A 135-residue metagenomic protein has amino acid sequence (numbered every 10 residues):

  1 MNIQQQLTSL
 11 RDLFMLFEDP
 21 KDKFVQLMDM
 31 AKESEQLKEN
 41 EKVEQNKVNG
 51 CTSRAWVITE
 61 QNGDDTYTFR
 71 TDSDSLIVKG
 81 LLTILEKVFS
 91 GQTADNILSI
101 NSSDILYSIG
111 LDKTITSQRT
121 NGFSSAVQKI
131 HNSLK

Functional and structural regions predicted by a protein language model:
I3-R54, Q61-D64, Y107-K113, S117-K135: N-terminal intrinsically disordered, cationic/polar leader segments that include organellar targeting peptides
E18-P20, D72-I77: Structural motif
Q26, I84-K87: Residue-level signal for well-ordered alpha-helical scaffold segments within enzymatic catalytic domains
E60-S75, E86-S90: Conserved interaction-surface patches within small, structured recognition/assembly domains
G91-S108: Glycine-rich phosphate/pyrophosphate-binding loops and their adjacent beta-strand/loop elements at enzyme active sites
